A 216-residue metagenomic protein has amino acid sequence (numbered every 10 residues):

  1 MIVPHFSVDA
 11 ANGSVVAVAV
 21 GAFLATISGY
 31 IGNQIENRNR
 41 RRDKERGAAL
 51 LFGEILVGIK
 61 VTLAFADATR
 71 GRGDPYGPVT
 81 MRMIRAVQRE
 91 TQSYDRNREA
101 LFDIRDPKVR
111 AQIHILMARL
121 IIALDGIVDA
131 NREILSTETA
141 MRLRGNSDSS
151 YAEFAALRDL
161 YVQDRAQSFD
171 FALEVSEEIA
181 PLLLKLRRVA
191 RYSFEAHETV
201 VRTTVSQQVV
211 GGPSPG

Functional and structural regions predicted by a protein language model:
M1-N39: Membrane-embedded hydrophobic alpha-helical segments
S7, V15, G21, T26 (+5 more regions): Residue-level signal for the start and early helices of compact helical domains
I35-V57: Juxtamembrane membrane-water interface segments immediately C-terminal to a transmembrane helix
L50-G216: Interfacial alpha-helical end/capping and short helix-turn segments at domain and membrane boundaries
